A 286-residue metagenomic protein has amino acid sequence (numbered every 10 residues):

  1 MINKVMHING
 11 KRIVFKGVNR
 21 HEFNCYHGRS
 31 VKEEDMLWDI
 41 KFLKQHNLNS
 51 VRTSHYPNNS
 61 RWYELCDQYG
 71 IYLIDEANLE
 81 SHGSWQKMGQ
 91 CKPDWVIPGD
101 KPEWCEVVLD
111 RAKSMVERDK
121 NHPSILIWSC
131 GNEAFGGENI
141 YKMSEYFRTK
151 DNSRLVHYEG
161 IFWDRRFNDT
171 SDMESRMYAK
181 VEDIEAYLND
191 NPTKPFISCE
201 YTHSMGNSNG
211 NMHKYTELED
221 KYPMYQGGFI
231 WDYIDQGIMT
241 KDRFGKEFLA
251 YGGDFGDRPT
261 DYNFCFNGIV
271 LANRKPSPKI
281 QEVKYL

Functional and structural regions predicted by a protein language model:
M1-L286: Extended substrate-binding grooves/exosites of carbohydrate-active enzymes
